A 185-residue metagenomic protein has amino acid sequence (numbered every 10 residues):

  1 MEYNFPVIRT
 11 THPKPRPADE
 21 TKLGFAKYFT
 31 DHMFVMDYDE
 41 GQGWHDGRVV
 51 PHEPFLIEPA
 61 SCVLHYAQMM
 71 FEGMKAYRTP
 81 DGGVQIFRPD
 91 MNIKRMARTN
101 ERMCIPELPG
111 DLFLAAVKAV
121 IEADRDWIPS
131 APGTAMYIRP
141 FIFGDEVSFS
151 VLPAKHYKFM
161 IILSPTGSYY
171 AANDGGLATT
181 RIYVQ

Functional and structural regions predicted by a protein language model:
M1-Q185: Conserved alpha/beta cores of soluble small-molecule-handling proteins
